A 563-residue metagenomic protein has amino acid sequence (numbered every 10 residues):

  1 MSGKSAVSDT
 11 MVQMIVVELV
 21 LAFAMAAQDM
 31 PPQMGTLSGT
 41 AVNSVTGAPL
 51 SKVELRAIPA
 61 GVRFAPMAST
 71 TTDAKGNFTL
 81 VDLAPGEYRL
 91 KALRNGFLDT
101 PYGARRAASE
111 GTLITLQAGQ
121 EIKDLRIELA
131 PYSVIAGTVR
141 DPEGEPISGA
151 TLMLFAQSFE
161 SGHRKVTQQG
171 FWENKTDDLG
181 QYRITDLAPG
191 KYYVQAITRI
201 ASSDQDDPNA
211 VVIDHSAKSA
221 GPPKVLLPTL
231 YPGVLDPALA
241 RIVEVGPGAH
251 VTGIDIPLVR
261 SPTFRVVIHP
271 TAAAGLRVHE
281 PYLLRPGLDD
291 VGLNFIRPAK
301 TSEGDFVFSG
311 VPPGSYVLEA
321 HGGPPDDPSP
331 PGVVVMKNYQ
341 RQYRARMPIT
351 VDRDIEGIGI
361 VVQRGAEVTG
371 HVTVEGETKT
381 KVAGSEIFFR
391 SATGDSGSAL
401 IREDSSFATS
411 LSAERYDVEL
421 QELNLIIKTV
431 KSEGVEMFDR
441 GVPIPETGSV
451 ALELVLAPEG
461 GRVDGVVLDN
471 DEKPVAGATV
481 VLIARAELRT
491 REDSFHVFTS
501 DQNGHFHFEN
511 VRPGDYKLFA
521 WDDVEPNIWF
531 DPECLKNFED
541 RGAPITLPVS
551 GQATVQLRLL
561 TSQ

Functional and structural regions predicted by a protein language model:
S2-Q563: Long luminal/extracellular ectodomains of secretory-pathway precursor proteins
